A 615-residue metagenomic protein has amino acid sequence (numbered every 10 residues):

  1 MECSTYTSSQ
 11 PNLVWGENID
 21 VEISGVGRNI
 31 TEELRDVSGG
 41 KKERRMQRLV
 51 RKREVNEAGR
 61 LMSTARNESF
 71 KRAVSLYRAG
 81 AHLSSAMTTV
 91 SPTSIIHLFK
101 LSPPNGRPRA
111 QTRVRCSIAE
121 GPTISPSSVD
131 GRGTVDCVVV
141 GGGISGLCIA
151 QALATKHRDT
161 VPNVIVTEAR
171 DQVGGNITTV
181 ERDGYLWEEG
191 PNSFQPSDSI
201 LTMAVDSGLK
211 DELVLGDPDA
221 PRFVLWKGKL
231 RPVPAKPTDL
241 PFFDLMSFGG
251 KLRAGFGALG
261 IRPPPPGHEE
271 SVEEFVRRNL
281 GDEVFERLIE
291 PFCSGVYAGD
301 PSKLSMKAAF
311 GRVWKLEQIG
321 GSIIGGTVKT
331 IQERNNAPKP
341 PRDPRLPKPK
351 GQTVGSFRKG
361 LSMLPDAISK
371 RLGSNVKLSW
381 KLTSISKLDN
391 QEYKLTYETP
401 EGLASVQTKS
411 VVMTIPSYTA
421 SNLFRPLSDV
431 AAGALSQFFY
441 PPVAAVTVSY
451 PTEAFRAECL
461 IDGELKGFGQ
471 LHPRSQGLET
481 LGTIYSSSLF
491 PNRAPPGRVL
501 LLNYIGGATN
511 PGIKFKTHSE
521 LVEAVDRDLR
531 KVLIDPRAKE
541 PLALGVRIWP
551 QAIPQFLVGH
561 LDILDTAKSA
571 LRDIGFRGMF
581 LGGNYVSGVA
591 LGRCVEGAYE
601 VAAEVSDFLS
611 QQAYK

Functional and structural regions predicted by a protein language model:
E2-N29, E33-R35: Peripheral membrane lipid-binding modules
R109-P126, D130, P234-P237, L465-K466 (+1 more regions): Conserved flavin/dinucleotide-binding core of flavoenzymes
R113-R115, A119-G121, D130-G133, S374 (+4 more regions): Mid-domain catalytic core of redox enzymes that form a hydrophobic substrate pocket/lid adjacent to a catalytic redox
S127-S145: Beta1/beta-strand and adjacent pyrophosphate-binding region of the FAD-binding site in flavoprotein oxidoreductases
A154-R182: Glycine-rich FAD pyrophosphate-binding loop
D183-P265: Dinucleotide-binding Rossmann-like beta1-alpha1 core, especially the glycine-rich loop that anchors the ADP
L201-F223, E283-R287, Q437-Y440, I461-D462 (+1 more regions): A short alpha-helix-loop-beta-strand transition element characteristic of N-terminal alpha/beta dinucleotide-binding
L252-T399, Q407-S410: Active-site/ligand-binding neighborhood in enzyme catalytic cores
